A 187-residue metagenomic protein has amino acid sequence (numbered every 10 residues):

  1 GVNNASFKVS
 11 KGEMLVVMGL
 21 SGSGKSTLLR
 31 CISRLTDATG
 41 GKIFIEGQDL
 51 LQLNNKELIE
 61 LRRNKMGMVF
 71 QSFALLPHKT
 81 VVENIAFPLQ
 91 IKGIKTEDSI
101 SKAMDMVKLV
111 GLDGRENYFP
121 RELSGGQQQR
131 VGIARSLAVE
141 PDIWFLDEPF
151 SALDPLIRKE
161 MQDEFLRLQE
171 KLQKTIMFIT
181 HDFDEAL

Functional and structural regions predicted by a protein language model:
S33: Helix-to-loop junction immediately C-terminal to a conserved catalytic motif
Q48-D49, Q90-G93, E97-R115, R167: Conserved ABC ATPase "signature" region
L51-G67, I91, T96-E97: ABC ATPase NBD coupling module
K79-A86: Short coil-to-helix segment of the ABC ATPase nucleotide-binding domain corresponding to the Q-loop/switch region
F119-L123, Q127: Conserved ABC ATPase signature
I133: Hydrophobic anchor residue at the start of the ABC signature
A138-D142: A short, proline-enriched helix->beta-strand linker immediately N-terminal to the Walker B motif in ABC-type P-loop
W144-D147: Catalytic Walker B motif of ABC-type/P-loop ATPase nucleotide-binding domains
